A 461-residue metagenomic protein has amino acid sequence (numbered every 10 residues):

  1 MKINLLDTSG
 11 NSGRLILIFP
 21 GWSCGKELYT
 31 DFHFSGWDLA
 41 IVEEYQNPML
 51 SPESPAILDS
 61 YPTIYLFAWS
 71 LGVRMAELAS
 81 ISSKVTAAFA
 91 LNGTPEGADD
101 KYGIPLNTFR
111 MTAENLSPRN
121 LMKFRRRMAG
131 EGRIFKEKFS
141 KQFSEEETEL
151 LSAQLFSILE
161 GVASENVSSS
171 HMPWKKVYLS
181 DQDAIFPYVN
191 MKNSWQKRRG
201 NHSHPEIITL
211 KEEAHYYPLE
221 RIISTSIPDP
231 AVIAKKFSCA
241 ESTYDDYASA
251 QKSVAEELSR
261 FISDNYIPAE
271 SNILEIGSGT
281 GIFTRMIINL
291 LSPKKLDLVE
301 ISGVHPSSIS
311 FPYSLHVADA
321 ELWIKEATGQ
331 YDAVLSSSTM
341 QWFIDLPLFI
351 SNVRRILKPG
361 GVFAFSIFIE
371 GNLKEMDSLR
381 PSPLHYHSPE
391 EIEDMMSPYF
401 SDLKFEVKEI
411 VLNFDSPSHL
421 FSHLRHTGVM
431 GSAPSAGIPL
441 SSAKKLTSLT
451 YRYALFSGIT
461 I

Functional and structural regions predicted by a protein language model:
A88-N115: Flexible "cap/lid" loop of the alpha/beta hydrolase fold
F143-Q154, S170-H171, L210-P218, A250 (+2 more regions): Conserved Class I S-adenosyl-L-methionine
V177-L179: Short beta-strand/loop motif that positions the catalytic acidic residue of the alpha/beta-hydrolase fold
S249-A269: Conserved alpha-helix/loop element of class I SAM-dependent methyltransferases that forms part of the SAM/SAH-binding
L274-W323: Class I SAM-dependent methyltransferase SAM/SAH-binding core
A333-L346, I367: A short SAM/SAH-binding and catalytic strip from SAM-dependent methyltransferases
P347-V362: A short glycine-rich, Lys/Arg-flanked "PGG" loop and its adjoining helix->strand segment in the class I
A364-E391: Conserved class I S-adenosyl-L-methionine
